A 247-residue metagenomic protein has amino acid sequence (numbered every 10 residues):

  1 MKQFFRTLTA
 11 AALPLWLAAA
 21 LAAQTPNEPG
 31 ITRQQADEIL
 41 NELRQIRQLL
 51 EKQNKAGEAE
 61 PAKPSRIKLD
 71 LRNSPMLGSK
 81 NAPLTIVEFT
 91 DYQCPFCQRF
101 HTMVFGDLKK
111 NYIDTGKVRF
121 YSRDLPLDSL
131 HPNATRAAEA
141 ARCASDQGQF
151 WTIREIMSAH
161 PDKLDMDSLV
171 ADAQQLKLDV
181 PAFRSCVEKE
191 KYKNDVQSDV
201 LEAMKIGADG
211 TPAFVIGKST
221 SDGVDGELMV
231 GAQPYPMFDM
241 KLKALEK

Functional and structural regions predicted by a protein language model:
M1-R6: Positively charged n-region of N-terminal signal peptides that target proteins for export
T7, C143-D146, K189: Membrane-interface junctions
T9-A20: Bacterial N-terminal signal peptides
A23-D128, Q197, K241-K247: Extracytoplasmic thiol/disulfide redox context detector
E28-T32, D37, A171-K247: C-terminal cap of thioredoxin/glutaredoxin-like
M76-L77, L164, M229: Short clusters of hydrophobic/aromatic residues that line enzyme substrate/ligand-binding pockets
N81-P83, A137, G210-T211: A structure-centric signal for secondary-structure junctions around beta-strands
Y92-Q174, D179, A244-L245: Structural alpha/beta surface segment adjacent to cysteine/selenocysteine redox centers across thiol/disulfide enzymes
